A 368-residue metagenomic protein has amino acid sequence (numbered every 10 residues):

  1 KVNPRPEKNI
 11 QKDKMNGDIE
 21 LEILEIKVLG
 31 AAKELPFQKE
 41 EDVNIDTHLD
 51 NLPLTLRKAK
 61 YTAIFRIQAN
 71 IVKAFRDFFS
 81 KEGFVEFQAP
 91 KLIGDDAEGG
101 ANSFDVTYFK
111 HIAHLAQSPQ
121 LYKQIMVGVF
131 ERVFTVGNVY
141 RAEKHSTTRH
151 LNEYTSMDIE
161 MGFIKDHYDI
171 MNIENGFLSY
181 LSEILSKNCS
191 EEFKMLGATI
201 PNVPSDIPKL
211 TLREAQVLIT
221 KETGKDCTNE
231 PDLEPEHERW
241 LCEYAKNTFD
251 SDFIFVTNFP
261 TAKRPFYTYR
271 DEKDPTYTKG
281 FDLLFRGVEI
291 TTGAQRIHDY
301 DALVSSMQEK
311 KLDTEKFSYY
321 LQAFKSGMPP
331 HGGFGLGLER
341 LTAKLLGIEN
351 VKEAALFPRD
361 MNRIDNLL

Functional and structural regions predicted by a protein language model:
K1-I164, A343: Class II aminoacyl-tRNA synthetase-like tRNA-binding/catalytic domains
V2-P4, G30, F75-F78, E82 (+7 more regions): A generic secondary-structure signal for well-formed alpha-helical elements
A63-I67, A198-P204, T291: Extended, non-catalytic structural segments that build the interaction scaffolds of large macromolecular assemblies
I64-F75, H114, I170, E174 (+4 more regions): Hydrophobic (often cysteine-bearing) scaffold residues that line and stabilize catalytic clefts of nucleotide/cofactor
E82-V85, Y168-N172, E315: Short, solvent-exposed positions on alpha-helices
A97-E98, N102-S103, G176-L283, E309-Q322 (+2 more regions): Metal-assisted phosphate- and nucleotidyl-transfer catalytic regions
G128-T135, L151, T155-D166, L185 (+1 more regions): TRNA-recognition modules of translation machinery and tRNA-sensing kinases, especially anticodon-binding
G162-N175, Q216-L218: Extended, domain-scale alpha-helical bundle/helix-rich regions
